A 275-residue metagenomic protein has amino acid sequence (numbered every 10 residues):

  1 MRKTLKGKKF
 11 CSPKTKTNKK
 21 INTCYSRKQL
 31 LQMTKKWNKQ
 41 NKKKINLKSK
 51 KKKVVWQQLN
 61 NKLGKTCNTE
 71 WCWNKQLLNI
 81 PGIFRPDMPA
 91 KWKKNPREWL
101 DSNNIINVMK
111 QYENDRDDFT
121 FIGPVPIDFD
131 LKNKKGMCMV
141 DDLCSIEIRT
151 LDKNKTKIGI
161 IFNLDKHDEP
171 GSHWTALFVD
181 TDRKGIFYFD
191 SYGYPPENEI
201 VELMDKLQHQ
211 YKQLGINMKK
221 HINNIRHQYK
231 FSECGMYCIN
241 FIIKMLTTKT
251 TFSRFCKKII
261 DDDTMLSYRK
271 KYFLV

Functional and structural regions predicted by a protein language model:
M1, C234, Y272-V275: Terminal export signals
M1-T175, T181-I186: Cysteine protease catalytic domains with a Cys-His-Asp triad
S26, D101, P196-I200, D261: A diffuse structural propensity rather than consistent per-protein peaks
N41-K44, G64, K212-G215, K249 (+1 more regions): Short, flexible coil/linker elements and helix-boundary hinge sites characteristic of intrinsically disordered
V108-Y112, L203-Q210, K271-Y272: Residues that form generic nucleotide/phosphate-binding pockets
D152-T250: Cysteine protease-like catalytic core of ubiquitin/ubiquitin-like
I243-V275: Contiguous terminal or domain-adjacent regions that often encompass a lipid-handling module or interaction segment
